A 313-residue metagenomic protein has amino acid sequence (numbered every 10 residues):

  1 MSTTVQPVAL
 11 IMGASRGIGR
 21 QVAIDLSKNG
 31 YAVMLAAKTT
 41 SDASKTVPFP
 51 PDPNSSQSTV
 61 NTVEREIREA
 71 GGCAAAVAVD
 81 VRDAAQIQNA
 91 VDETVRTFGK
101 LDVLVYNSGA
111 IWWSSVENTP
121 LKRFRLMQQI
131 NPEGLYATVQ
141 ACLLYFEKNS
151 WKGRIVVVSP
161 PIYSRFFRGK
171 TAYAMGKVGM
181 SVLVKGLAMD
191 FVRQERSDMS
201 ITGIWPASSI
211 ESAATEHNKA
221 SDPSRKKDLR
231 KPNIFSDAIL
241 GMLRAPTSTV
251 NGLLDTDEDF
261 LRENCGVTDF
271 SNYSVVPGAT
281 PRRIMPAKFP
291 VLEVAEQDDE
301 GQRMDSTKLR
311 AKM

Functional and structural regions predicted by a protein language model:
S15-R16: Conserved glycine-rich cofactor-binding loop
N29-T62: Conserved glycine-rich Rossmann-like NAD(P)H-binding loop of the short-chain dehydrogenase/reductase
F49-N61, A110-R125, K148, G169-A172 (+1 more regions): Conserved mid-core segment of classical short-chain dehydrogenase/reductases
N54-S58, A78-A90, L121: The beta1-alpha1 cofactor-binding region of Rossmann-like NAD(H)/NADP(H)-dependent oxidoreductases
D92, R96, I130-W151, A188-R193: Amphipathic alpha-helical dimer-interface segment in Rossmann-like NAD(P)H-dependent oxidoreductases
D102, A110, E117-A137, V156 (+1 more regions): Catalytic Tyr-X3-Lys loop
E147-E195, W205-I210, T215-E216: Catalytic loop of short-chain dehydrogenase/reductase
G203-I204, A220-A311: C-terminal helical subdomain
